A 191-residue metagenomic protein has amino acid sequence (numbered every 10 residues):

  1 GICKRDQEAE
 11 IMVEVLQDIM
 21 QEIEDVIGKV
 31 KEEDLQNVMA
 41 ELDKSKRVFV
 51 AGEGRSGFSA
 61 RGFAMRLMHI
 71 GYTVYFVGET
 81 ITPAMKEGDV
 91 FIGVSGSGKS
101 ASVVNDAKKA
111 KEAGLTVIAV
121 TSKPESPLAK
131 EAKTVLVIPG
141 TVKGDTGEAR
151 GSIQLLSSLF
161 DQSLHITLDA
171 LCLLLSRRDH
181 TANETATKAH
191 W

Functional and structural regions predicted by a protein language model:
I2-G28: Generic N-terminal amphipathic, Lys/Arg-enriched alpha-helix
E8, A170, S176-W191: A short, charged, Gly/Pro-tolerant segment at domain boundaries
L16, L35-V38, A60: Hydrophobic packing residues in well-ordered alpha-helices of helical domains and bundles
L16-D18, A40-S45, A84-E87, V104-N105: A short alpha-helix capping/helix-coil boundary motif
D18, E22-D25, N37, I166 (+1 more regions): Alpha-helical scaffold segments in soluble metabolic enzymes
G28-K44: A short, well-structured juxtamembrane/interface segment
F49-E53, F58-I166, C172-L173: Glycine-rich phosphate-binding loops that contact phosphosugars or nucleotide phosphates
